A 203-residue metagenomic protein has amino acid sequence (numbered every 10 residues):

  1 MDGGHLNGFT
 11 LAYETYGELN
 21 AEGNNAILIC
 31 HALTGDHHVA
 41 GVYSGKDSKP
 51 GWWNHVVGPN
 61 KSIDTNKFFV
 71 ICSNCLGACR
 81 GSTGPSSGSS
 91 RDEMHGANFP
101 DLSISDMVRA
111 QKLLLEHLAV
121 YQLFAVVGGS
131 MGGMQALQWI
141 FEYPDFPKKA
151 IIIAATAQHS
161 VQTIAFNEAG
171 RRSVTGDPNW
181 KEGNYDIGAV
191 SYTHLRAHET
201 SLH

Functional and structural regions predicted by a protein language model:
M1-A12: N-terminal cap/lid segment of alpha/beta-hydrolase-fold proteins
E14, E18-S89: N-terminal cap/lid subdomain of alpha/beta-hydrolase-fold enzymes
H55, C75, L113-H117, Q138: Residue-level signal for well-ordered alpha-helical scaffold segments within enzymatic catalytic domains
G96-S105: Catalytic nucleophile-loop/oxyanion-hole region of alpha/beta-hydrolase and closely related hydrolase-like folds
S105-F124: Conserved acidic catalytic loop of the alpha/beta-hydrolase fold
F124-A125, S130-I152, Q158: Conserved hydrolase catalytic core segment
P147-Y192: A catalytic-pocket lid/entrance helix-loop region that shapes and gates access to the active site across common
T193-T200: Conserved small/polar residues in nucleotide/adenosyl-binding loops
